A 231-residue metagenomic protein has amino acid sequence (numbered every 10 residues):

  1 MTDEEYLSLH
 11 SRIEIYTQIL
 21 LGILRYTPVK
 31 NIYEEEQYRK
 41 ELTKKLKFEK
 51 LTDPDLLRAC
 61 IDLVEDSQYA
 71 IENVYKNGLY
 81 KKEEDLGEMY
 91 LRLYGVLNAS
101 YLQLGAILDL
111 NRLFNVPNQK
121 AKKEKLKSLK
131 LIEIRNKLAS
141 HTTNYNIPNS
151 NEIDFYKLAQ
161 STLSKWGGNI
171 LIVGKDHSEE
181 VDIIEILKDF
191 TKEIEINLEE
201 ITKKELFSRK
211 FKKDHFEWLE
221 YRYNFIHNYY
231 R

Functional and structural regions predicted by a protein language model:
T2-R58, Q119-R231: Acidic, Ser/Thr/Gly/Pro-rich intrinsically disordered interaction regions
T43-L113: Short, contiguous, well-structured surface segments enriched in hydrophobic/aromatic residues
